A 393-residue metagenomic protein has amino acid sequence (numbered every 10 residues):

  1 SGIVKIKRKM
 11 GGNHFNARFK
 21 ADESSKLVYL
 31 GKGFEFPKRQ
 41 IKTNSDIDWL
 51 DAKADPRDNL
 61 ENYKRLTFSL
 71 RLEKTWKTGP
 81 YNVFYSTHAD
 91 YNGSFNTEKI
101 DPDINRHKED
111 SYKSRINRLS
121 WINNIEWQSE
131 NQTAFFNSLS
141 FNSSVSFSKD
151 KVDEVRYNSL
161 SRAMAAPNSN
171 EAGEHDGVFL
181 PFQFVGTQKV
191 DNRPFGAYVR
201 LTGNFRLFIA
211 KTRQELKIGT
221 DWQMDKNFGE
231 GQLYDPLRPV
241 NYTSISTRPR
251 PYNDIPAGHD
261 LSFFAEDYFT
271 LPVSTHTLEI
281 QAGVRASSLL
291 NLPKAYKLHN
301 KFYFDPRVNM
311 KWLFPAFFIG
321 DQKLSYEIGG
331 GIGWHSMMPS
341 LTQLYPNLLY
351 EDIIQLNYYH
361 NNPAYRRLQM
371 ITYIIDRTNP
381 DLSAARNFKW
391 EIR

Functional and structural regions predicted by a protein language model:
S1-R18, F34: N-terminal periplasmic accessory domains that precede and gate Gram-negative outer-membrane beta-barrel machines
G2, K26-L30, K64-L70, R115-N123 (+7 more regions): Hydrophobic, lipid-facing positions within transmembrane beta-strands of outer-membrane proteins
R8, A21-S25, F36, I47-K53 (+7 more regions): Transmembrane beta-strands of outer-membrane beta-barrel pores
H14-R18, K53-L60, E73, P102-K113 (+5 more regions): Extracellular loop and loop/strand-boundary signature of outer-membrane beta-barrel proteins
R18-D51, D58-S140: Transmembrane beta-barrel wall of Gram-negative outer-membrane proteins
D55-N62, F95-S111, D150-R162, A166-E171 (+4 more regions): Outer-membrane beta-barrel translocator domains and adjoining extracellular loop/strand segments of Gram-negative
W76-N92, S114-K294: Face-selective signature of the C-terminal outer-membrane beta-barrel domain
D254-R393: Structural signature of Gram-negative outer-membrane beta-barrels, strongest in the C-terminal barrel of TonB-dependent
